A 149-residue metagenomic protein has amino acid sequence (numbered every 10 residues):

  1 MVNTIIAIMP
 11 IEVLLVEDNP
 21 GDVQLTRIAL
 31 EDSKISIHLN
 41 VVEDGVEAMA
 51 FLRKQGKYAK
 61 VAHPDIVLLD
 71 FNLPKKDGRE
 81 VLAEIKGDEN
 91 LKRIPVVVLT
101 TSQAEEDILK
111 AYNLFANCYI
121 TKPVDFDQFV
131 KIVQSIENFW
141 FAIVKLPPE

Functional and structural regions predicted by a protein language model:
M9-P10, I35-S36, A62-D65, N90-P95: His-Asp phosphorelay/catalytic-motif detector in bacterial-type signaling
P10-E31: Conserved acidic segment of CheY-like receiver
R27, V41-I66: Acidic, metal-coordinating helix/loop segments flanking the phosphotransfer/catalytic sites of two-component signaling
L69-D70, T100: Active-site residues of response regulator receiver
L73-K76, I85: Hydrophobic residue at a beta-alpha junction that N-caps the helix immediately following a catalytic beta-strand/loop
N117: Short, glycine/charged-rich "phosphate-handling" switch motifs in NTP-dependent and phosphotransfer domains
V124-I136, V144-E149: C-terminal output helix
